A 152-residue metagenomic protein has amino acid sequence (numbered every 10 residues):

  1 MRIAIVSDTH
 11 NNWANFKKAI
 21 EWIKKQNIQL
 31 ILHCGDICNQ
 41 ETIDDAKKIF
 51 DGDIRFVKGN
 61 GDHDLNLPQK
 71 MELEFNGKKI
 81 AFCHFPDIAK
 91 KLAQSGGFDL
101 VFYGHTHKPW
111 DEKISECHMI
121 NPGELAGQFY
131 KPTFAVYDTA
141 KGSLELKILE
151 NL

Functional and structural regions predicted by a protein language model:
M1-R2, K24, D53, T133-L152: Acidic, histidine-bearing metal-coordination/catalytic regions of metal-dependent phosphoesterases
R2-F75: Core catalytic region of metal-dependent phosphoesterases/phosphodiesterases, especially metallo-beta-lactamase-like
V6, C34, V57-G59, C83-F85 (+2 more regions): Conserved beta-strand termini and adjacent loop/short-helix elements that scaffold enzyme active sites in alpha/beta
K48, K79-K147: Conserved beta-sheet core of the metallophosphoesterase superfamily
